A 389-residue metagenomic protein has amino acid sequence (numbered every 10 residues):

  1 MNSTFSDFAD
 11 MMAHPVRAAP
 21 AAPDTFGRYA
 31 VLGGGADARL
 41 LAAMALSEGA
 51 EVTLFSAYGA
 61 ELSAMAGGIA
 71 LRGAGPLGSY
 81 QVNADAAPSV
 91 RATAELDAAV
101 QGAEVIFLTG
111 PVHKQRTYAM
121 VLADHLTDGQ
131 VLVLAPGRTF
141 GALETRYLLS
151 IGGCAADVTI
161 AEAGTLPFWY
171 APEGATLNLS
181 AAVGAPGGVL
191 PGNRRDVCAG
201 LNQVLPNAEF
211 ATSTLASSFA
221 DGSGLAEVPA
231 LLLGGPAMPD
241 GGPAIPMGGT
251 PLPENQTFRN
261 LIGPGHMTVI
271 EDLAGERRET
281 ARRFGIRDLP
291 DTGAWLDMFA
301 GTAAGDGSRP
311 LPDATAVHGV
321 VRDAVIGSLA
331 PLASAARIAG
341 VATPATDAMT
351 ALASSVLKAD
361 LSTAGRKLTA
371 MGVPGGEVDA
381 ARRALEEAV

Functional and structural regions predicted by a protein language model:
N2-G78: NAD(P)+-binding Rossmann beta1-loop-alpha1 motif at the extreme N-terminus of oxidoreductases
N2-P23, P236-V389: NAD(P)-dependent Rossmann-like dehydrogenase/reductase catalytic/cofactor-binding core
F26-G27, V158, A185: Nucleotide donor/acceptor-binding cores
L77-A103: A structured beta-alpha segment of the ubiquitous adenosine-cofactor-binding alpha/beta core
Q101-V105, A123-L132, A181, A335-R337: Short, surface-exposed connector motifs at secondary-structure boundaries
F107, V112-A175: Rossmann-like NAD(P)(H) cofactor-binding subdomain of soluble oxidoreductases
Y147, P167-V269, L273: Substrate/ligand-engaging "lid" and interaction regions
